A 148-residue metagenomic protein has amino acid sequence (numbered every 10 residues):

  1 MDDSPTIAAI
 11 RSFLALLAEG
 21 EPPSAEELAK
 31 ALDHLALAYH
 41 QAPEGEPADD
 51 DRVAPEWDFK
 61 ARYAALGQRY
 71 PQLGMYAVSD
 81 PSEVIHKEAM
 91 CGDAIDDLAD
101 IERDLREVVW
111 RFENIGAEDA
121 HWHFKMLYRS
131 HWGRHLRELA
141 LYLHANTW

Functional and structural regions predicted by a protein language model:
M1-D58: N-terminal interaction modules that seed assembly of large macromolecular complexes
S4, A8, E26, W57-A64 (+3 more regions): Generic alpha-helical secondary structure signal
A9-L16, A31, R62-A65, R69 (+3 more regions): Charge-rich, solvent-exposed alpha-helical interaction surfaces
L14, A18, A36-P43, Y70 (+4 more regions): A structural signal for well-ordered alpha-helices, especially hydrophobic packing surfaces of coiled-coils
A31-H34, D49-E56, D80-E83, K87 (+5 more regions): Short, surface-exposed, charged/polar-biased interaction segments
Q41-G45, Q72-S79, R111-E118, A145-W148: Intrinsically disordered or highly flexible coil/loop and linker segments, enriched in small and charged/polar residues
G45-V109: Long amphipathic alpha-helical segments
A89-G92, D97-W148: Acidic, proline/glycine-rich low-complexity IDRs
